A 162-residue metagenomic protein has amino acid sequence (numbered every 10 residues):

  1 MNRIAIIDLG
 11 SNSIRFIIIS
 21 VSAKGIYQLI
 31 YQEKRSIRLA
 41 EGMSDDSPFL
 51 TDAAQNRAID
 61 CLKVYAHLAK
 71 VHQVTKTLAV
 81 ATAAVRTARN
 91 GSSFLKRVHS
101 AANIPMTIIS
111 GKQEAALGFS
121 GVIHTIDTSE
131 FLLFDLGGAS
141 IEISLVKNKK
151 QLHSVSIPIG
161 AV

Functional and structural regions predicted by a protein language model:
M1-L9, I17-L133, S144-V162: Nucleotide/phosphate-binding catalytic cleft detector across ATP-hydrolyzing and phosphate-transferring enzymes
N12-I14, A139: Conserved Rossmann-like nucleotide-cofactor binding loop
